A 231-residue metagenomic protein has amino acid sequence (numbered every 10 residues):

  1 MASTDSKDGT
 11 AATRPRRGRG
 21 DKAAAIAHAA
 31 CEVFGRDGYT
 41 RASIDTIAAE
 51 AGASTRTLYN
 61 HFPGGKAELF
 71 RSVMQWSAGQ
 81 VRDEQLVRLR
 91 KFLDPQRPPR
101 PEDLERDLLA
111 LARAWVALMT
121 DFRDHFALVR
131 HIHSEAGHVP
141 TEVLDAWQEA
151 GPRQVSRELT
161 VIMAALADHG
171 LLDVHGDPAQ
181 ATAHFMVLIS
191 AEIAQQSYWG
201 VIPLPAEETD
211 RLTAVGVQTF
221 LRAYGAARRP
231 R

Functional and structural regions predicted by a protein language model:
M1-D21, D83, L89-L93, R228-R231: N-terminal intrinsically disordered/low-complexity leader segments
A25, A29, V33-Q75: Helix-turn-helix
A25, A29-D37, K91, A114 (+3 more regions): Solvent-exposed, amphipathic alpha-helical segments
M74-V81, V87: Short, basic, alpha-helical segments at the C-terminal edge of helix-turn-helix-like DNA-binding modules
R82, R106, T120-H133, T141-H169: Amphipathic alpha-helical packing segments from all-alpha helical-bundle domains
Q85-H125, P178-T182: Hydrophobic alpha-helical connector segments
D145-E149, R153, A164-G216, R228-R231: Hydrophobic/aromatic-rich alpha-helical bundle segments in the mid-to-C-terminal region
